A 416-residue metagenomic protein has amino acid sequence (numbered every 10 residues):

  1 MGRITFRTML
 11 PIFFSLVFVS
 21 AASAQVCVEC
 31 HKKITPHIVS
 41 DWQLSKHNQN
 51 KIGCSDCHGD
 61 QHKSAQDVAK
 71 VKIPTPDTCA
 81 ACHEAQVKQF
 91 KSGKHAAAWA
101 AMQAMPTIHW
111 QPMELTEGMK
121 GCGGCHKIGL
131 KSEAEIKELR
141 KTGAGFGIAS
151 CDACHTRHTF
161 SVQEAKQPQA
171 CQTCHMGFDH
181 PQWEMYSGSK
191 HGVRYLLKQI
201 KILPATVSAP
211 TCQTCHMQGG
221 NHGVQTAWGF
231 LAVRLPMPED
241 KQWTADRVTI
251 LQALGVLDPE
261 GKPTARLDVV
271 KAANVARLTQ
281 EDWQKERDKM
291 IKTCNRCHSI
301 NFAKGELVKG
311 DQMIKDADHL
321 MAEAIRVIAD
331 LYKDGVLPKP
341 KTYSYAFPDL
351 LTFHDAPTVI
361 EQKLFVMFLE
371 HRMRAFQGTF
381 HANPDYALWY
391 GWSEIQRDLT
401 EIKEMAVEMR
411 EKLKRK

Functional and structural regions predicted by a protein language model:
M1-F6: N-terminal secretory signal peptides that target proteins for export/translocation
T8-A21: Bacterial N-terminal signal peptides
A22-K416: Short sequence/structural segments immediately N-terminal
